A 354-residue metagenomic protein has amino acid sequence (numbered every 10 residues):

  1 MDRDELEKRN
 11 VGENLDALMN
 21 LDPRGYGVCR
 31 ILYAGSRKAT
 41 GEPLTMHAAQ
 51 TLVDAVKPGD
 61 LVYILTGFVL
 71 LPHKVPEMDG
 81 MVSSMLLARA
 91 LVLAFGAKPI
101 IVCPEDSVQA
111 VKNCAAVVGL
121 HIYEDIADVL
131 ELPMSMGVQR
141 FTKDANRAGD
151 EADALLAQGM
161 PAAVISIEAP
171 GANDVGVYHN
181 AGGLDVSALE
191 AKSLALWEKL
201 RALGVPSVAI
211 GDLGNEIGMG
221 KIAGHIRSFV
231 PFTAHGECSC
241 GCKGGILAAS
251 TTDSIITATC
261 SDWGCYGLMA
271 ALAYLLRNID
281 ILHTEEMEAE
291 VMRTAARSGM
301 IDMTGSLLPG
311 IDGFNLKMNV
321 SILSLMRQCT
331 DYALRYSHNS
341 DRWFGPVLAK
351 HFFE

Functional and structural regions predicted by a protein language model:
M1-L61: Positively charged, low-complexity intrinsically disordered leader regions
R3, E7, T259-D262, I279-E354: C-terminal accessory domains and tails appended to enzymatic cores
G67-L70, A169-A172, L213: Short glycine-rich anion-binding loops that position phosphate/pyrophosphate groups of nucleotides and phosphorylated
E77-G96: Histidine-anchored nucleotide/phosphate-binding helix
G96-A97, R201-S207: A short helix->loop->beta-strand "cap" motif at the edges of active sites that frequently abuts
K98-D106: Short internal beta-strands
N113-W197: An acidic, phosphate/nucleotide-engaging active-site surface
S187-L194, I210-E288: Short alpha-helices
